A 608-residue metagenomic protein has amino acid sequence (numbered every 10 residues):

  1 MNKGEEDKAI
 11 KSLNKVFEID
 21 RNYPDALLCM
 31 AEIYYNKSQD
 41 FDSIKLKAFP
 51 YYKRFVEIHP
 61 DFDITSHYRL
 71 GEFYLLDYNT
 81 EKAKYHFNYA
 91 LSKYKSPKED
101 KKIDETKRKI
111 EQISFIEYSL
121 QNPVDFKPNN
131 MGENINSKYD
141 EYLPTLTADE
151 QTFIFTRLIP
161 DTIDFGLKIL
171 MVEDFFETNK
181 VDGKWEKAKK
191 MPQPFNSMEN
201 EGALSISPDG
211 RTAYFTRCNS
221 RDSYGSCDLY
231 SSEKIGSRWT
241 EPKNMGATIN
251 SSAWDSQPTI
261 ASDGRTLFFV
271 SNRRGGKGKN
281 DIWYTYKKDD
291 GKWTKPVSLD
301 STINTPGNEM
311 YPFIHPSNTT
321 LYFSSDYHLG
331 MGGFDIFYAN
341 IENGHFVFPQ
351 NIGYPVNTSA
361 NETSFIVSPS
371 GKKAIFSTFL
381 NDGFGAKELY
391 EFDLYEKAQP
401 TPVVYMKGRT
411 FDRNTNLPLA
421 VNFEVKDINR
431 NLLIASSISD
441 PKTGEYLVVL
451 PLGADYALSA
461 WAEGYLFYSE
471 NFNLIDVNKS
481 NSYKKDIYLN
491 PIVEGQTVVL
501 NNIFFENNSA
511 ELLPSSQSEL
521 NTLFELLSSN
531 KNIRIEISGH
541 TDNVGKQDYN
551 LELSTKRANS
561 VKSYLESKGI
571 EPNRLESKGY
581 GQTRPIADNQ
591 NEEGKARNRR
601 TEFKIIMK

Functional and structural regions predicted by a protein language model:
H59-T65, R69, L76-R409, R413-N414 (+3 more regions): Short, conserved micro-motifs composed of acidic
K279, N414-R430: Short, ordered, surface-exposed loop/turn motifs in non-cytosolic proteins
S325, L329-G332, S538-K608: Periplasmic OmpA-like peptidoglycan-binding domain that tethers envelope proteins to the cell wall
I428-E445: Short, acidic Ser/Thr/Gly-rich low-complexity loop/linker segments typical of extracellular and cell-surface proteins
G444, A454-G464: A short, solvent-exposed beta-strand micro-motif common in secreted/extracellular proteins
E463-D486: Structured interaction patches on ligand/partner-binding surfaces of diverse proteins
V493-I533, T541-Y549: Short, solvent-exposed beta-strand/turn patches at coil↔beta or beta↔helix junctions that act as interaction loops
